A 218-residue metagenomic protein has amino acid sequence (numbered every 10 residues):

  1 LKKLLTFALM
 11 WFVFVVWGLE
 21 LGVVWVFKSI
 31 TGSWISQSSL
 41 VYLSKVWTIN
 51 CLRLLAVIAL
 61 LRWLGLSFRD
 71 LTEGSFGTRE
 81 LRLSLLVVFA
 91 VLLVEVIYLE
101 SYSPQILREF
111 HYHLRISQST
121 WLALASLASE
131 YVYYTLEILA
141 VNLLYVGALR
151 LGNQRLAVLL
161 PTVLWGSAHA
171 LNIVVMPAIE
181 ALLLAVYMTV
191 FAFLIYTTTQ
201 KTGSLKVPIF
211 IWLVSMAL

Functional and structural regions predicted by a protein language model:
L1-L5, E73-S75: Short, Lys/Arg-rich N-terminal segment immediately upstream of the first membrane anchor
K3-G65: Alpha-helical transmembrane segments in multi-pass membrane proteins
K3-V15, V41-I49, R82-A90, W121 (+6 more regions): Alpha-helical transmembrane segments of integral membrane proteins
W11-V13, W47-F68, S103-T120, S129 (+2 more regions): Unusually extended, aromatic-enriched hydrophobic runs near protein termini
F14-V24, V91-E100, T162-I173, W212-L218: Aromatic-anchored segments of alpha-helical transmembrane domains
W17-W25, A59, W63, I97 (+3 more regions): Transmembrane alpha-helix boundary/anchor motif
S29-K45, G65-V141, V146, R150-L151: Juxtamembrane helix-loop-helix connectors linking adjacent transmembrane helices in multi-pass membrane enzymes
L122-L218: Transmembrane helix-loop-helix hairpins at the membrane interface of multi-pass integral membrane proteins
